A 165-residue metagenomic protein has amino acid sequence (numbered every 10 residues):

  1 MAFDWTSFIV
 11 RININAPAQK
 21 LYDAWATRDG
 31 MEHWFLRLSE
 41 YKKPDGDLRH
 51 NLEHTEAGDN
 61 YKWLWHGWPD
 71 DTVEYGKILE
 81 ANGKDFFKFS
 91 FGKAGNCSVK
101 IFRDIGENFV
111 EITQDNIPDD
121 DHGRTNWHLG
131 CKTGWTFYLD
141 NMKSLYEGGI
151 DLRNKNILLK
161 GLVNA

Functional and structural regions predicted by a protein language model:
M1-I9: Short acidic N-proximal helix/loop "leader" segments that mark the beginning of a domain or an inter-domain linker
I9-V10, D29-Y75, N154, V163: Short beta-edge strand/loop motif at the mouth of beta-sheet-based domains
I12, Y75-L79, N96-R103: Hydrophobic/aromatic beta-strand elements that line small-molecule binding cavities or substrate pockets in beta-rich
A16-W34: Amphipathic alpha-helical segments
P17-Q19, L79-K84, I101-F109: A short, structured loop/turn motif at beta-sheet edges
L21-Y22, M31, Y61-W63, I78 (+3 more regions): Hydrophobic pocket/interface hotspot
Y61-H66, F86-G92: Short beta-strand segments that buttress and anchor functional surface loops
K88-F137, R153: Beta-strand/loop substructures that line and gate deep hydrophobic ligand-binding cavities in soluble
